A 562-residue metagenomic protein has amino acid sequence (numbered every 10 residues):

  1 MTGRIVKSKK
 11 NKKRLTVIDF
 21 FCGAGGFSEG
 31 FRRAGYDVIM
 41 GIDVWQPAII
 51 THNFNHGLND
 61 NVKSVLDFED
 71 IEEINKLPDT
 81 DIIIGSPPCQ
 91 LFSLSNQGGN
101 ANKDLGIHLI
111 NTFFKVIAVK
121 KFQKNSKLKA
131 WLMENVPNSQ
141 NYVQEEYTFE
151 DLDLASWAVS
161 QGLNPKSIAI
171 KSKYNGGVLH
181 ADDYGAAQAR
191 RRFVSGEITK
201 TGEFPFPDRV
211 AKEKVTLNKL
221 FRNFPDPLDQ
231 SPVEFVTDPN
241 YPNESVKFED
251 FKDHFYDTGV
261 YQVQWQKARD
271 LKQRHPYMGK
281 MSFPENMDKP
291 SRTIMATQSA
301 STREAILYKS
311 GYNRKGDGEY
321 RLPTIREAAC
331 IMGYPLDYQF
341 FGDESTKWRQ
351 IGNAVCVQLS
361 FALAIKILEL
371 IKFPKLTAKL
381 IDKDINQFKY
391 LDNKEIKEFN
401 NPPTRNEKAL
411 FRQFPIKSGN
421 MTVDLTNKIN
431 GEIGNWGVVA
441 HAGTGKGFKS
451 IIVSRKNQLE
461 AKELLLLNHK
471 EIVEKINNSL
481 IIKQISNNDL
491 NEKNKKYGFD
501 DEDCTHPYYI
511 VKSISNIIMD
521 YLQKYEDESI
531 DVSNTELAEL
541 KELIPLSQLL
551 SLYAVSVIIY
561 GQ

Functional and structural regions predicted by a protein language model:
T2-N11: Conserved alpha-helix/loop element of class I SAM-dependent methyltransferases that forms part of the SAM/SAH-binding
V17-F27, F31, D79-N96, W131-V136 (+4 more regions): Conserved proline-anchored active-site loop of SAM-dependent methyltransferases that bridges a beta-strand
D37-I39: Short beta-strand element of Class I
W45-Q46: Conserved SAM/SAH-binding beta-strand->alpha-helix loop
T51-N61: Short, conserved SAM-binding/catalytic segment of Class I S-adenosyl-L-methionine-dependent methyltransferases
K63-I71: Conserved SAM/SAH-binding loop
I71-T80, C89-M287: Class I S-adenosyl-L-methionine
D250-Q562: C-terminal target-recognition/interaction regions appended to catalytic cores
